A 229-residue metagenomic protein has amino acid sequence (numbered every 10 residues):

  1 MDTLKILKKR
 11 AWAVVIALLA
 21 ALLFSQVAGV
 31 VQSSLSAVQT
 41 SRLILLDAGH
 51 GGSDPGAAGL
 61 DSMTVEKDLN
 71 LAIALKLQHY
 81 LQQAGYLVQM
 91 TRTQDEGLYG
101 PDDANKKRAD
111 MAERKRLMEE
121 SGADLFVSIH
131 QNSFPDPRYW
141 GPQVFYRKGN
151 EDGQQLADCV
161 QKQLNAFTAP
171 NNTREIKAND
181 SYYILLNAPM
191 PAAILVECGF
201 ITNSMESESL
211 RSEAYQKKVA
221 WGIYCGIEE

Functional and structural regions predicted by a protein language model:
M1-E229: Catalytic-site microenvironment of enzymes that process N-acetyl-hexosamine-containing cell-wall polysaccharides
